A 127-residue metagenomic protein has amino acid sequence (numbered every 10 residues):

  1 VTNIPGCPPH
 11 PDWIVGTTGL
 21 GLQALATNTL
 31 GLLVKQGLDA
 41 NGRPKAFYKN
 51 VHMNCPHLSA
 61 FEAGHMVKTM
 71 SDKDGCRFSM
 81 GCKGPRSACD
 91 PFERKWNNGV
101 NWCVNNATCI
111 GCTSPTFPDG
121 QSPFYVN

Functional and structural regions predicted by a protein language model:
T2, G6: Class I SAM-dependent methyltransferase SAM-binding "motif I" and its flanking Rossmann-like core
V15-N127: C-terminal and late-domain segments of enzyme folds
